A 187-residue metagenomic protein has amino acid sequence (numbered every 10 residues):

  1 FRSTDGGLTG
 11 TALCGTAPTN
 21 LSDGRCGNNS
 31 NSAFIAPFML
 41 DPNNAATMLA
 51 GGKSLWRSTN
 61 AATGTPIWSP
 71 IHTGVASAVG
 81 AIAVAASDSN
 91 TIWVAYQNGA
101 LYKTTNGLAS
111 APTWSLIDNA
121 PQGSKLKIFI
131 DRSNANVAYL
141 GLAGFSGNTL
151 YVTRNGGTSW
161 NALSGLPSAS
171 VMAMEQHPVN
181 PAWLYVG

Functional and structural regions predicted by a protein language model:
F1-G187: Extracellular glycan-interacting surfaces
